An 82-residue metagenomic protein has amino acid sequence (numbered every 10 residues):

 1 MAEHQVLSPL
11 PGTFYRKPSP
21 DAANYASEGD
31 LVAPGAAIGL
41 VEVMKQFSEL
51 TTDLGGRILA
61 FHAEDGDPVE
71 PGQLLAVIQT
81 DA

Functional and structural regions predicted by a protein language model:
M1-L40, G55, A82: Acidic, low-complexity mobile loops and tails
R16, A60, V77-T80: A residue-level detector for short acidic-glycine micro-motifs
S27-E64, P68, G72: Amphipathic, hydrophobic secondary-structure cores in small proteins
P68-A82: Glycine- and charge-enriched low-complexity intrinsically disordered segments
